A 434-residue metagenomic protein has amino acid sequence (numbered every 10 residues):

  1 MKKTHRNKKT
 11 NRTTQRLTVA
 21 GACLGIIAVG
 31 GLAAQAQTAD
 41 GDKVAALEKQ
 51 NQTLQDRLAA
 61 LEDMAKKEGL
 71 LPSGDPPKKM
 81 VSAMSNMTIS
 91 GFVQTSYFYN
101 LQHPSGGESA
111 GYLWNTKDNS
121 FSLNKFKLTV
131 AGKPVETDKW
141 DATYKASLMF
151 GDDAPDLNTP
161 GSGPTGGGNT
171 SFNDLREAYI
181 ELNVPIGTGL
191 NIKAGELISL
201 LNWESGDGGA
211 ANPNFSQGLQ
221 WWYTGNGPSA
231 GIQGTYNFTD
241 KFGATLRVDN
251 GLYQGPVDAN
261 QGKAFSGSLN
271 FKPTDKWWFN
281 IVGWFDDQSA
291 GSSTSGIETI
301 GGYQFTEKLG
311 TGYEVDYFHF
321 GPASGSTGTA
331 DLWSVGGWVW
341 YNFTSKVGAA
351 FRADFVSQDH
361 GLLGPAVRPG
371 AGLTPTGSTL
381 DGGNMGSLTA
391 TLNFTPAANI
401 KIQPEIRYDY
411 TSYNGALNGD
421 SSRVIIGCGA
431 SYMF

Functional and structural regions predicted by a protein language model:
M1-T10, G21, V248, W277 (+3 more regions): Low-complexity, intrinsically disordered short segments enriched for Gly/Pro and polybasic residues
K2-K9, G21-G106, G111-Y112: N-terminal periplasmic/intermembrane-space "pro-region" immediately following the signal or transit peptide
K3-K9, T13, G167, V184: Intrinsically disordered, low-complexity Ser/Thr- and Pro-rich stretches
P76-Y253, A259-S266, N270-W278, W338-Y341 (+2 more regions): Outer membrane beta-barrel
Y112-N115, A154-L157, G163-T170, F271-P273 (+1 more regions): Outer-membrane beta-barrel pore domains
